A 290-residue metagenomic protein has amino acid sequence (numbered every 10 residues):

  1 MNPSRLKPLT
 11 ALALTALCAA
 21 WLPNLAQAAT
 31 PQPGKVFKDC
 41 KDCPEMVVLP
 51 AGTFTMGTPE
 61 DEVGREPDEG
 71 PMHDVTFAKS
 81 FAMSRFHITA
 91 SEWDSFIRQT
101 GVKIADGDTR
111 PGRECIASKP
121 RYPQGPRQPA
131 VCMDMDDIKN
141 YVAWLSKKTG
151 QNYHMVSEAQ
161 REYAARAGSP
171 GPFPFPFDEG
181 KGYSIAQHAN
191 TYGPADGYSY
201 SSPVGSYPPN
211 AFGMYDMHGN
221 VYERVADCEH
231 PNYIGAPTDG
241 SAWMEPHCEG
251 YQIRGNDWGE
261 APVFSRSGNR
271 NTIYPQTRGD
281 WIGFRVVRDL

Functional and structural regions predicted by a protein language model:
N2-L12: Bacterial N-terminal signal peptides that target proteins for export
A11-W21: Bacterial N-terminal signal peptides
A26-A28: Boundary at the C-terminal end of the N-terminal hydrophobic targeting segment
Q32-K35: Glycine-centered loop/turn motifs
K38-D106, M133-D136, G219, A226: A short glycine-rich, aromatic-capped structural motif
V47, E223, G283-R285: Residues embedded in well-ordered beta-strands
T55, P59-R65, S118-Q128, C132-N269 (+1 more regions): Functional-site microenvironments in short loops/helix caps that host divalent-cation chemistry
D280-L290: Short, structured beta-strand segments at or near domain termini in extracellular proteins/domains
